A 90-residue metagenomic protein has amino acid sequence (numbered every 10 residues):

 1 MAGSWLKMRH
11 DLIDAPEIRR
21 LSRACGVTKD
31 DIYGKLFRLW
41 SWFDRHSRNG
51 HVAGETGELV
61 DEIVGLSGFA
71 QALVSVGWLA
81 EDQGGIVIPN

Functional and structural regions predicted by a protein language model:
M1-V87: Positively charged, structured surface patches that bind polyanionic biopolymers
